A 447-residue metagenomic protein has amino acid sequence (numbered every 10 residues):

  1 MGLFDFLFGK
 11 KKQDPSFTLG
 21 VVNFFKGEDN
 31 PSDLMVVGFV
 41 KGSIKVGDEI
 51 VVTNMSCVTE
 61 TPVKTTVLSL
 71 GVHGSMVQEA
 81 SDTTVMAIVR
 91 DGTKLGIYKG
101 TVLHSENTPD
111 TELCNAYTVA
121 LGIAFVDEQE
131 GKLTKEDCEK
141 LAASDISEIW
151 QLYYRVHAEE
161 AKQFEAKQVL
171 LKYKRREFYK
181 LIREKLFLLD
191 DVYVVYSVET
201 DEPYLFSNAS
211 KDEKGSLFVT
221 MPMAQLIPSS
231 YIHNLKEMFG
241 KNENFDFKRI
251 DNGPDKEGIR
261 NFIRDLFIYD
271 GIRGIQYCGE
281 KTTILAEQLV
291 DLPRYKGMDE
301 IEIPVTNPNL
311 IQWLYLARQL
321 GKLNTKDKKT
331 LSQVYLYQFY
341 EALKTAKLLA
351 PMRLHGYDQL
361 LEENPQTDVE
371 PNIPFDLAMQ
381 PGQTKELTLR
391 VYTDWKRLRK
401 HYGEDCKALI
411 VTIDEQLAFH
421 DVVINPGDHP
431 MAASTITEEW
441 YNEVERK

Functional and structural regions predicted by a protein language model:
G2-K12, L113-K447: An interfacial alpha-helical scaffold signature
Q13-V119: Beta-strand/loop-dominated core regions that host nucleotide or nucleotide-derived cofactor-binding catalytic loops
